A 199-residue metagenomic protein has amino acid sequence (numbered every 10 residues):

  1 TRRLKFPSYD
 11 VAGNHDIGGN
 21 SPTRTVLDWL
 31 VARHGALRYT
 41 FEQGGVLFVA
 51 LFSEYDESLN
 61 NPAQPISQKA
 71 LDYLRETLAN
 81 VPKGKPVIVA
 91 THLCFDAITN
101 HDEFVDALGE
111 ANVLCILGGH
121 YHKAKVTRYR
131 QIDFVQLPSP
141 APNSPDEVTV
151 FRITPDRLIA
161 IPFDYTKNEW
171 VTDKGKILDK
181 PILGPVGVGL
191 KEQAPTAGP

Functional and structural regions predicted by a protein language model:
T1-P86, E103-C115, T127-P138, N143-I161 (+2 more regions): Extended active-site neighborhood of metal-dependent phosphoesterases/phosphodiesterases
G13-N14, H92, G119-H120: Active-site glycine-centered loops adjacent to acidic/histidine catalytic or metal-binding residues that shape
T99: Residues that form or flank phosphate/diphosphate-binding pockets in enzymes that use nucleotide phosphates
K123-A124: Substrate-binding cleft of secreted/luminal carbohydrate-active enzymes
R152-P199: A short C-terminal boundary segment appended to hydrolase-like catalytic domains
